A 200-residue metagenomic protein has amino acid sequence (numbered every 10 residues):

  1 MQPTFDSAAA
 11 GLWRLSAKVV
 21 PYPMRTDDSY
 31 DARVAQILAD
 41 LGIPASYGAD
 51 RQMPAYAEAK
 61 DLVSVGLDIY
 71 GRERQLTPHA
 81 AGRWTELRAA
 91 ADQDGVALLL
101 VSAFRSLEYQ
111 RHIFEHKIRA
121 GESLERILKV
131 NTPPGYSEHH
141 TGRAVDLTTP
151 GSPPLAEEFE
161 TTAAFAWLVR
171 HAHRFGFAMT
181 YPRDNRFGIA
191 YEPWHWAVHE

Functional and structural regions predicted by a protein language model:
M1-A103, L107-E200: Extracytoplasmic cell-surface/polysaccharide-interacting catalytic and binding patches
